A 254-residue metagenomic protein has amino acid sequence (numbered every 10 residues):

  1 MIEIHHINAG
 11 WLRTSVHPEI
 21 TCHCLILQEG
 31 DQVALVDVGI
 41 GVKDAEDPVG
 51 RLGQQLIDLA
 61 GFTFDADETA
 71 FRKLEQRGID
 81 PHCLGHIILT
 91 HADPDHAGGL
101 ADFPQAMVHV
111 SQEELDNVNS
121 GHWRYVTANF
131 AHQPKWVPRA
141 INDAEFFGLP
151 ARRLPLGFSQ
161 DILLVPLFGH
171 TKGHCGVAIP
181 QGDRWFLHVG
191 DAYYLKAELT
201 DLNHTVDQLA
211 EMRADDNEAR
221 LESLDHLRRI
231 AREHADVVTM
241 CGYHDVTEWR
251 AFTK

Functional and structural regions predicted by a protein language model:
M1-G61, H226, E233-D236, A251-T253: Zn-dependent metallo-beta-lactamase
E3-W11, H17, H23-Q28, A144-G182: Core dinuclear metal-dependent hydrolase active-site scaffold
T14, K43-E46, D95-G98, N117-N119 (+2 more regions): Short catalytic/ligand-binding loop motif for oxyanion handling, primarily in non-cytosolic enzymes, centered on
V38-G41, A92, E114, G169-T171 (+2 more regions): Active-site metal-binding loops of divalent metal-dependent hydrolases
V42, I57-A70, D183-K254: Cap/insert and terminal regions of metallo-dependent hydrolase folds
V49-V110: Active-site metal-binding motif and surrounding structural segment of the metallo-beta-lactamase
D65-E68, K73-I79, C83, M107 (+2 more regions): Metallo-beta-lactamase
